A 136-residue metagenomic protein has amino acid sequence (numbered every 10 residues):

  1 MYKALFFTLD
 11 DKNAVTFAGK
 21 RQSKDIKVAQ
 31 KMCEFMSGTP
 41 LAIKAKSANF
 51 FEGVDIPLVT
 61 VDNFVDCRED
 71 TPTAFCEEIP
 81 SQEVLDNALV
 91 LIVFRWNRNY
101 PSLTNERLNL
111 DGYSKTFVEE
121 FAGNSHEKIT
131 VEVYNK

Functional and structural regions predicted by a protein language model:
M1-K136: Enzymes that bind and transform nitrogen-containing heteroaromatic metabolites
